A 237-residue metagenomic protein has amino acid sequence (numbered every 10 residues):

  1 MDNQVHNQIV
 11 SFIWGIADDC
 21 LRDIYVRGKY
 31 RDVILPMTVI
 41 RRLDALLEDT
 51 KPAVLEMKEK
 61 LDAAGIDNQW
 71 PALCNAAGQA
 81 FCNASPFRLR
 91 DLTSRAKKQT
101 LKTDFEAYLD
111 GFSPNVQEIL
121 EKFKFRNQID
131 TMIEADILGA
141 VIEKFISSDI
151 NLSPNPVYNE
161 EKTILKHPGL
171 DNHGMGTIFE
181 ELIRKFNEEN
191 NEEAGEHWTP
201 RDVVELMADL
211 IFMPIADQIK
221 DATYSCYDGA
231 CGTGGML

Functional and structural regions predicted by a protein language model:
M1-I215: Non-catalytic, mostly N-terminal accessory regions of nucleic-acid modification and defense proteins
P214-A222: Secondary-structure transition/capping motifs at alpha-helix termini and the adjoining loop/turn into the next element
D221-A230: Conserved class I S-adenosyl-L-methionine
G234: Glycine-rich SAM-binding Motif I of class I
